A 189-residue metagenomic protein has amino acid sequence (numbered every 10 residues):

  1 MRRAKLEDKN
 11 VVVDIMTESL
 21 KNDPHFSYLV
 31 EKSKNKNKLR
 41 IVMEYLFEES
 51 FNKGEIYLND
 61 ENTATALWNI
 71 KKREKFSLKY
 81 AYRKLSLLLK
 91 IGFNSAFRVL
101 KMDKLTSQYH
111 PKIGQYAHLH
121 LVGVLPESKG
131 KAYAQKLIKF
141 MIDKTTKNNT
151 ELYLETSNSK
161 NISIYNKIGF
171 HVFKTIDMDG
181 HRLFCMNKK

Functional and structural regions predicted by a protein language model:
M1-D14: A short beta-loop-alpha structural element at the N-terminal edge of CoA-dependent acyl/N-acetyltransferase catalytic
S33-E55: Active-site rim helix/loop that mediates acceptor-substrate recognition in acyltransferases
N52-W68: Conserved beta-hairpin
T65-V122, K129: Conserved acyl-donor/pantetheine-binding loop and adjacent beta-alpha core of acyl/acetyltransferases and related
Q115-A117, K144-S157: Conserved GNAT acetyl-CoA-binding A-motif
H120-K129, Y153-S163, D179-G180: Conserved beta-strand-loop-alpha-helix junction that forms the acyl-donor binding cleft
V124, G130-D143: Conserved acetyl-CoA-binding loop-helix of GNAT-fold acetyltransferases
Q135, K147-N149, N158-K174, D179-R182: Conserved active-site alpha-helix within GNAT-family acetyltransferase domains
